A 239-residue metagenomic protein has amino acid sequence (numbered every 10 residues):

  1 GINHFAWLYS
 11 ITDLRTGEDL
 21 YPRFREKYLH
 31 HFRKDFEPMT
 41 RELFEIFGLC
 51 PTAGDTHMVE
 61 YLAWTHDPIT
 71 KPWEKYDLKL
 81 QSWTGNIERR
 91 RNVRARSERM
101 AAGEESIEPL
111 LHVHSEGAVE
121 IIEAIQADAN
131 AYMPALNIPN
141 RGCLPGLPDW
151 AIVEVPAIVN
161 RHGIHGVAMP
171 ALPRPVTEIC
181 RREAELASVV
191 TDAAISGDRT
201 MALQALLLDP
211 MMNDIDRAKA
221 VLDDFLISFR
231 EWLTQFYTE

Functional and structural regions predicted by a protein language model:
G1-E239: Long, compositionally biased stretches enriched for glycine and/or charged residues
